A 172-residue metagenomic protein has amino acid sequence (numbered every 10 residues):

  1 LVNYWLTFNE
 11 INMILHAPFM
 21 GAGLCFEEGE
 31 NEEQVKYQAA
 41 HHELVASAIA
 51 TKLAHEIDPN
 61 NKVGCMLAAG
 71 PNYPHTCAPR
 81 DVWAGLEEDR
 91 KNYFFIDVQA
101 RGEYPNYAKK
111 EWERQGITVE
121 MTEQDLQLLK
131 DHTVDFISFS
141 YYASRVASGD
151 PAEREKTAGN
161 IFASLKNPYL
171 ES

Functional and structural regions predicted by a protein language model:
L1-S172: Active-site region of glycoside hydrolase catalytic domains
